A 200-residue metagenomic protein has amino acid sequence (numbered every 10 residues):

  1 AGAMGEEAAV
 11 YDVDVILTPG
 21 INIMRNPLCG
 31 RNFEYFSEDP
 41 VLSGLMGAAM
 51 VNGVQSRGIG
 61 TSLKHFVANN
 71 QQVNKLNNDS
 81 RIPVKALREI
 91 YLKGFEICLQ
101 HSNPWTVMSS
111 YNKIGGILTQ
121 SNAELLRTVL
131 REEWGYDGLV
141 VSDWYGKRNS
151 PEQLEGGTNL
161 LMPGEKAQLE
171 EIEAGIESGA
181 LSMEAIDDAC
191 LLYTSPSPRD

Functional and structural regions predicted by a protein language model:
A1-P196: Glycoside hydrolase catalytic-domain context in secreted enzymes
